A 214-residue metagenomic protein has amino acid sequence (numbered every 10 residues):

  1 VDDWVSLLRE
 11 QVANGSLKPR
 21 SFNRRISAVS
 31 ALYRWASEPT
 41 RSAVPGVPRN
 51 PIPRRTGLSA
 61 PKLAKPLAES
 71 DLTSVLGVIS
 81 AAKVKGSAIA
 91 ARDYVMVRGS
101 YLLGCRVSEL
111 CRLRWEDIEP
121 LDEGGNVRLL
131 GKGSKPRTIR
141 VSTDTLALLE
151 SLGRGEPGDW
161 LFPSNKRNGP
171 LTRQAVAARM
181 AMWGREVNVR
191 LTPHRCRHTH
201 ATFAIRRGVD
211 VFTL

Functional and structural regions predicted by a protein language model:
V1-T213: Conserved catalytic core of the tyrosine transesterase superfamily
